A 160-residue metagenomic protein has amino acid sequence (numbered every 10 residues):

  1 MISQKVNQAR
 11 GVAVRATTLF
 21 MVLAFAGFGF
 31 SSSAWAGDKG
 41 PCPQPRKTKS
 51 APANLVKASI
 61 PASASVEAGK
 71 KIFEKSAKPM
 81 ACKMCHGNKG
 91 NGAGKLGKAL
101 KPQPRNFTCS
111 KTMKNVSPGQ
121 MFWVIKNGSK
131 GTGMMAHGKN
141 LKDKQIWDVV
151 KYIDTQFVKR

Functional and structural regions predicted by a protein language model:
M1-L55, R160: N-terminal export/targeting leaders of redox proteins
W35-C42, L100, R105-N106, V124-Q156: Axial heme c-ligation environment in periplasmic c-type cytochrome domains
P43-A77: Electrostatic cytochrome c docking/interface patches
E67-K83, K98, N115-G119, N140-D143: Sequence context surrounding c-type heme c attachment/ligation sites in exported
E74, H86, T108, M135: Residue-level detector of conserved, well-ordered beta-strand and adjacent loop positions that form binding/recognition
K78-K89, V149, I153: The canonical Cys-X-X-Cys-His
G87-F122: Gly/Gly-Pro-rich "capping" loops immediately C-terminal to redox-active cysteine motifs in periplasmic/lumenal
N91-G92, T155-R160: Inter-heme linker and motif-flanking segments adjacent to c-type heme-binding CXXCH motifs in c-type cytochromes
